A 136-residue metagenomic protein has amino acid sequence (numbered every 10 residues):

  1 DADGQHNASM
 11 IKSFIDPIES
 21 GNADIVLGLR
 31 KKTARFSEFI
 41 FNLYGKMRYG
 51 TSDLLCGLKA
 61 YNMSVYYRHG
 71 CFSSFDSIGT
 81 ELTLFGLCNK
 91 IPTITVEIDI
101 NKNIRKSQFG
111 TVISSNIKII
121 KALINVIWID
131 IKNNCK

Functional and structural regions predicted by a protein language model:
D1-R35, Y61-C71, T80-I98, I104 (+1 more regions): Structured catalytic core of nucleotide-sugar glycosyltransferases
H6, S77, T111: Residue-level signal for the nucleotide or nucleotide-sugar donor/cofactor binding architecture
R30-R35, G45-K59: A recurrent flexible, glycine/aromatic-enriched loop bordering the glycosyltransferase active site that acts as
R35, F39, S77, S115-K118: Generic recognition of short, well-ordered alpha-helical interface segments
E38, C56-K59, D76-T80: Short-chain dehydrogenase/reductase
N42-K46, T111-S114: Short, hinge-like loop/turn segments at secondary-structure boundaries
G50, S73-S74: Short Gly/Pro-enriched turn/cap motifs at secondary-structure boundaries
I104-I119: Nucleotide-sugar-dependent glycosyltransferase catalytic core
